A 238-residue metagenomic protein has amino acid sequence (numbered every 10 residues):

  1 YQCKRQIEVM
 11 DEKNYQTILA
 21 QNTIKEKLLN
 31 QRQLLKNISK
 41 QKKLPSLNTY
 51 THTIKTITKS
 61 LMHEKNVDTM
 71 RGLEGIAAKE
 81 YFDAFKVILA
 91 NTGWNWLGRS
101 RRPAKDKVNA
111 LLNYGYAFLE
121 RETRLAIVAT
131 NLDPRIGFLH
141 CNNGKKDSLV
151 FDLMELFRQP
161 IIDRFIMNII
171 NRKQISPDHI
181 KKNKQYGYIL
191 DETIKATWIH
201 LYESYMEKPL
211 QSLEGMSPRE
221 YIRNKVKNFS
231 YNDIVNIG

Functional and structural regions predicted by a protein language model:
Q2-G238: Active-site helix-to-loop segments that bind/position phosphate- or nucleotide-bearing substrates and donors across
